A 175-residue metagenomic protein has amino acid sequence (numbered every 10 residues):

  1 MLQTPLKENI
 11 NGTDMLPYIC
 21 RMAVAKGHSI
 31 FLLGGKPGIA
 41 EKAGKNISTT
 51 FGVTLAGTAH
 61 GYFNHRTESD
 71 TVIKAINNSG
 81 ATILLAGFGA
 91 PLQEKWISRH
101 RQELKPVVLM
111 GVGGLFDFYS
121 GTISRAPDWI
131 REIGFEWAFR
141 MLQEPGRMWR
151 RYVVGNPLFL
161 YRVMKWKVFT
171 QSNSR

Functional and structural regions predicted by a protein language model:
M1, R125-R175: A transmembrane-helix-recognition feature enriched in membrane-embedded lipid enzymes and envelope glyco-/phospholipid
M1-A75, S79: Conserved beta-alpha
S29-F31, I83, V107-L109: Structural motif
L33-G34, G87, G111-G113: Short beta-strand segments
H60-R66, K105-Q143: Short, flexible loop segments at boundaries between secondary-structure elements
I76, G80-A90, P106: Proline-aspartate-enriched helix->loop->beta-strand connector
F88-Q93, L115-F116: Short glycine-rich anion-binding loops that position phosphate/pyrophosphate groups of nucleotides and phosphorylated
E94-E103: Short Gly/Thr/Asp-enriched flexible loops that form oxyanion-binding sites at enzyme active sites
